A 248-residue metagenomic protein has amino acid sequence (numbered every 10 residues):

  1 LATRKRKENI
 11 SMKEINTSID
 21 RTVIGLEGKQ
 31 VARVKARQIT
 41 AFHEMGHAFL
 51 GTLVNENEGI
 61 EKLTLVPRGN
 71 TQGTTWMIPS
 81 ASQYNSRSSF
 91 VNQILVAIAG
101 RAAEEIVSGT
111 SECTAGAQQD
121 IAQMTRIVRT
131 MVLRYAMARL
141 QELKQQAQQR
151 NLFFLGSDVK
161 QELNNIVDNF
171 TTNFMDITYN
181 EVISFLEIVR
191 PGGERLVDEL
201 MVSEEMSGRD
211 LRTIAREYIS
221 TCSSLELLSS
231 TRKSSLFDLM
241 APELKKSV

Functional and structural regions predicted by a protein language model:
A2-I15, R21-I39, A136-L143: C-terminal helical "lid" subdomain and adjoining coupling/linker elements of P-loop NTPases
I10-S11, N16, S86, S207: A diffuse structural propensity rather than consistent per-protein peaks
T17, H47: Active-site micro-motifs of SAM-dependent methyltransferase domains
A36-F42, A48-V248: Soluble catalytic regions of large protease machineries
